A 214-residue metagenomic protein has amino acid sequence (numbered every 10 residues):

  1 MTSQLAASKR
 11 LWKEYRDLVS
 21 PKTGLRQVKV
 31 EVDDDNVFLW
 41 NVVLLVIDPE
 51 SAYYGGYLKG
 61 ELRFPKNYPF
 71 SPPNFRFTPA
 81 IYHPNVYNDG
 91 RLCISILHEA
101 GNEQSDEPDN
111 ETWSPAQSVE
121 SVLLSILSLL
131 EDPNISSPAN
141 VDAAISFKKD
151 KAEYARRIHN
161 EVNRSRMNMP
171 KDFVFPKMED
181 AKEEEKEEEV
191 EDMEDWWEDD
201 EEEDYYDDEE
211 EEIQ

Functional and structural regions predicted by a protein language model:
M1-Y57, R63, N67-Q214: UBC/E2-like fold recognition across ubiquitin and ubiquitin-like conjugation systems, capturing catalytically active
